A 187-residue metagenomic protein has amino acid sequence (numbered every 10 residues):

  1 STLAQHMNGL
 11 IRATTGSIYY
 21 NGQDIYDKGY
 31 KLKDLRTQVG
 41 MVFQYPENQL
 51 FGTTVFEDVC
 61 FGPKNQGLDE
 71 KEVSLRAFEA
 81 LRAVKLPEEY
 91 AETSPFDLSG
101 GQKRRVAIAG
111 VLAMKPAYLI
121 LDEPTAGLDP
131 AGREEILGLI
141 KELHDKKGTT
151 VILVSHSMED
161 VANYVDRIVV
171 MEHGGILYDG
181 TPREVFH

Functional and structural regions predicted by a protein language model:
N8: Helix-to-loop junction immediately C-terminal to a conserved catalytic motif
G16-D27, L35: Conserved ABC transporter NBD signature motif
K71-E89: Conserved ABC ATPase "signature" region
S94-L98, Q102: Conserved ABC ATPase signature
L119-D122: Catalytic Walker B motif of ABC-type/P-loop ATPase nucleotide-binding domains
V161-N163: A short, surface-exposed alpha-helical micro-motif characterized by mixed small hydrophobic and charged/polar residues
